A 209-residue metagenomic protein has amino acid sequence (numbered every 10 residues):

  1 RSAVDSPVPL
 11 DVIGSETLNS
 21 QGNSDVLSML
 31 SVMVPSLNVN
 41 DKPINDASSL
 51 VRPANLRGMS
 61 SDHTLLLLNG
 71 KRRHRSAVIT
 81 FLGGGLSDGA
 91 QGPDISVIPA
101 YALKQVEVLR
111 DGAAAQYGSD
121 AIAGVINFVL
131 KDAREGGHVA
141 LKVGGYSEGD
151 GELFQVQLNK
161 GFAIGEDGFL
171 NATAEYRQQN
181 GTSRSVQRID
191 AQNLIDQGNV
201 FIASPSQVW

Functional and structural regions predicted by a protein language model:
R1-N19, N69: Short, acidic, small-residue-rich periplasmic hinge/interaction motif at the N-terminus of Gram-negative outer-membrane
N23, S61, A100, K131 (+1 more regions): Outer-membrane beta-barrel channels and translocator barrels
V26-M29, M33, A54, L67 (+3 more regions): N-terminal periplasmic accessory domains that precede and gate Gram-negative outer-membrane beta-barrel machines
S31-A77: Extracytoplasmic beta-strand/coil segments of soluble accessory domains associated with Gram-negative outer-membrane
R57, L109, V129, A140 (+2 more regions): Transmembrane beta-barrel domains of outer membrane proteins
K71-R110: Short acidic/polar hinge/loop motifs at secondary-structure boundaries that mediate gating or recognition
D111, K142-Y146, E175-R177: Outer-membrane beta-barrel pore domains and translocons
E148-W209: Transmembrane beta-barrel wall of Gram-negative outer-membrane proteins
